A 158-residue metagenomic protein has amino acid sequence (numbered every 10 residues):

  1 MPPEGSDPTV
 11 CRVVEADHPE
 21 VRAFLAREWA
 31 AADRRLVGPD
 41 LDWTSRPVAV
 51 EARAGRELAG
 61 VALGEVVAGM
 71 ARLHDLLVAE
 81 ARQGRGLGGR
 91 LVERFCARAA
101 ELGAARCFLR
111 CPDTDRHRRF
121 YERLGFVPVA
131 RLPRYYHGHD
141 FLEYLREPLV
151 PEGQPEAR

Functional and structural regions predicted by a protein language model:
M1-D17, E147-R158: Conserved N-terminal entry element of GNAT/NAT acetyltransferase domains
C11-D75, A79, V92-E93, R98 (+1 more regions): Acetyl-CoA-dependent GNAT
L76-Q83, P112: A short, internal acetyl-CoA/4′-phosphopantetheine-binding micro-motif in the GNAT/acyltransferase core
G84-A97, R123: Conserved acetyl-CoA-binding loop-helix of GNAT-fold acetyltransferases
A99-P112: Conserved GNAT acetyl-CoA-binding A-motif
L102, R123-L124: Structural motif
F108-R110, V127-E143: Conserved catalytic-core motifs of GNAT/GCN5-like acyltransferases
H117: Helix-turn-helix
